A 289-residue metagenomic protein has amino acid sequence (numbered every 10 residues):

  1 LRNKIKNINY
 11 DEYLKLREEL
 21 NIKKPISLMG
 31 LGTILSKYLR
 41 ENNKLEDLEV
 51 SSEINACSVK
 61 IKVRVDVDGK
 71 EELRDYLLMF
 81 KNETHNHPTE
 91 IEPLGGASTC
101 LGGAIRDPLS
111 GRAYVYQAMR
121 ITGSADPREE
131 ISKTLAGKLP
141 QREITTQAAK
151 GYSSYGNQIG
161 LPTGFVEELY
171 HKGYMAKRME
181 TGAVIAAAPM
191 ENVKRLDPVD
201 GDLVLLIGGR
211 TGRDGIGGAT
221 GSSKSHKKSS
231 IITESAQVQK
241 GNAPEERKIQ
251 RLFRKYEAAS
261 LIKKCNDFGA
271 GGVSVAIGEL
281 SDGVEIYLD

Functional and structural regions predicted by a protein language model:
L1-E245, L252-S260, G269-V273: Core nucleic-acid recognition elements
T220-K227, G278-D289: Flexible glycine/proline-rich, aromatic-decorated loop/lid segments
L261-G271, E285-D289: Midchain, well-structured core segments that form catalytic/ion-binding scaffolds
